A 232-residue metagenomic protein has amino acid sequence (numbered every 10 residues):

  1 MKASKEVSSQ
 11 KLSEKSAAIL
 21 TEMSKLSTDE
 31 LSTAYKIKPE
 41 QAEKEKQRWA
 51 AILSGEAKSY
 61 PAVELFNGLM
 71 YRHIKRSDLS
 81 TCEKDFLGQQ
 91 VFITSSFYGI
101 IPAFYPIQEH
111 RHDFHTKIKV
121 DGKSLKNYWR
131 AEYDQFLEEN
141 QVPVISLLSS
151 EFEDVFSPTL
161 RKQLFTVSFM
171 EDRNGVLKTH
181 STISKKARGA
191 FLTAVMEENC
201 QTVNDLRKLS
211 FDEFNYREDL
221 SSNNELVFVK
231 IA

Functional and structural regions predicted by a protein language model:
M1-D78: Active-site helix-to-loop segments that bind/position phosphate- or nucleotide-bearing substrates and donors across
I74-A232: Internal, well-folded beta-alpha domain core
